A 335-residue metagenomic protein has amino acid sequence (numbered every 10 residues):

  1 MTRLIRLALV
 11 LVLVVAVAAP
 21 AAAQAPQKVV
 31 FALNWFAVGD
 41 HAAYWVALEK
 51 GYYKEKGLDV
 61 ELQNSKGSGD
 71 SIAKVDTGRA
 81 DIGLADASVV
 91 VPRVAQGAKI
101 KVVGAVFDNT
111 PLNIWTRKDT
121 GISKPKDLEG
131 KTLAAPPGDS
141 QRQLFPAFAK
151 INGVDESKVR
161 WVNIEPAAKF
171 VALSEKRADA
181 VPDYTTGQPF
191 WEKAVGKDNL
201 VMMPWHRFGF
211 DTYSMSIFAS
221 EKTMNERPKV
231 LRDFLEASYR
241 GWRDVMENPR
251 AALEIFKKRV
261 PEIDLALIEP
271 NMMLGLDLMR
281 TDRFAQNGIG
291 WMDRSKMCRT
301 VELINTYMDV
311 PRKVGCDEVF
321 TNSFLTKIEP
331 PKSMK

Functional and structural regions predicted by a protein language model:
M1-L9: Bacterial N-terminal signal peptides that target proteins for export
A8-A18: Bacterial N-terminal signal peptides
A19-A23: Sec/Tat signal peptide C-region and signal peptidase I cleavage site
Q24-E175, D179-T186, M203-W205, F210-D211: Short, glycine-/small- and polar/acidic-enriched structural segments that line small-molecule recognition paths
F31, L62, K66, V154 (+12 more regions): A residue-level marker of the well-folded mature domains of exported/periplasmic proteins
V106-T116, K197-T223, L231, L235 (+3 more regions): Periplasmic-binding protein-like
N225-D309: Secondary-structure end/capping motifs
M297-K335: Conserved C-terminal helix/tail region of periplasmic/extracytoplasmic solute-binding proteins
